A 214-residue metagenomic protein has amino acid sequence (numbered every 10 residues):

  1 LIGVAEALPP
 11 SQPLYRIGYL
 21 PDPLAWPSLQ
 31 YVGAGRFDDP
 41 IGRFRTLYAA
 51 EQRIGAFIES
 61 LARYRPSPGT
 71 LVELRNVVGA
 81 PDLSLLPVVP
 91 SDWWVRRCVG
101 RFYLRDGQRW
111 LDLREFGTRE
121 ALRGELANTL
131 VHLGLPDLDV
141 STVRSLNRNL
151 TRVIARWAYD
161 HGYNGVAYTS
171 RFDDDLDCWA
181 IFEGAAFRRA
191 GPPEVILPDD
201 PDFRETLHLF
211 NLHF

Functional and structural regions predicted by a protein language model:
L1-Q30, G69-F214: Active-site and NAD+-binding cores of ADP-ribose-processing enzymes
G18-P23, Q30-G42, T46: Short catalytic helix/loop segments, enriched in acidic residues and glycine and frequently bearing histidine
F37-L71: Extended catalytic/binding region for NAD+/ADP-ribose chemistry, centered on the ART fold
